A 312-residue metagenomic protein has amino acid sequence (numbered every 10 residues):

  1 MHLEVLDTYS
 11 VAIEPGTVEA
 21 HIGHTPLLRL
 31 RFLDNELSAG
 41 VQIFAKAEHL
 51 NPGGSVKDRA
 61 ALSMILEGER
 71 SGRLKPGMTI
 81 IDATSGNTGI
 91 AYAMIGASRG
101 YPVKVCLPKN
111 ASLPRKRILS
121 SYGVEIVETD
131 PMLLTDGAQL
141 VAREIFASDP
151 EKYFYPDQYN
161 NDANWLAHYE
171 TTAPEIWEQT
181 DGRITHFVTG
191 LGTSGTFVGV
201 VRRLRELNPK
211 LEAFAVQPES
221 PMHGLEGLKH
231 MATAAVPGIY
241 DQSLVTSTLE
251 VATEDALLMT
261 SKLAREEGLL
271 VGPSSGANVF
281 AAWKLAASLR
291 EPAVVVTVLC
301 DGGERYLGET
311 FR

Functional and structural regions predicted by a protein language model:
M1-R312: PLP-dependent amino-acid enzyme catalytic core
